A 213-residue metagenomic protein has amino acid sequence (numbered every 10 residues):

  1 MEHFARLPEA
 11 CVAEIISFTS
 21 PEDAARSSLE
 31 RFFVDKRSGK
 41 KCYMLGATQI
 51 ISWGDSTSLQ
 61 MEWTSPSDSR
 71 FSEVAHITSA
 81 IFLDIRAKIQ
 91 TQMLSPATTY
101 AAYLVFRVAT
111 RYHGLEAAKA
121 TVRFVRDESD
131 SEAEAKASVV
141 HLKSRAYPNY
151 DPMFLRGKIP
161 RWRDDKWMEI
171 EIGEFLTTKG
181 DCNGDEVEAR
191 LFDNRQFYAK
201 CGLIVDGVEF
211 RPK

Functional and structural regions predicted by a protein language model:
E2-A10, E14-K213: Plant-skewed but cross-kingdom recognition/interaction modules and surfaces
